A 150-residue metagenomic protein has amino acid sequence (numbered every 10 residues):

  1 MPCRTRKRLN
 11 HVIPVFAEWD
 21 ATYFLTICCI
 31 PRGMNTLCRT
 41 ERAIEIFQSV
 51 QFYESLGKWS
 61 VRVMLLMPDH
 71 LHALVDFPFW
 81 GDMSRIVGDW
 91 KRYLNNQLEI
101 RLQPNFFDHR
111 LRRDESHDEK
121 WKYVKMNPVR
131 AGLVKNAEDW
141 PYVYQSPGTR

Functional and structural regions predicted by a protein language model:
M1-R150: Short catalytic/metal-binding and nucleic-acid-binding patches
